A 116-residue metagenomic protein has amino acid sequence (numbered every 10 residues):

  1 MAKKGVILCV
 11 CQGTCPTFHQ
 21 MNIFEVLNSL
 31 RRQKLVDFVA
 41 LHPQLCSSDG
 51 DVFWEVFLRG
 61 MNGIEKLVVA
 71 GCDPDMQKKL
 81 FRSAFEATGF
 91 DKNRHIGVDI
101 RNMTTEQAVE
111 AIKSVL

Functional and structural regions predicted by a protein language model:
M1-L116: Iron-sulfur-associated redox domains of electron-transfer enzymes in respiratory and anaerobic energy metabolism
